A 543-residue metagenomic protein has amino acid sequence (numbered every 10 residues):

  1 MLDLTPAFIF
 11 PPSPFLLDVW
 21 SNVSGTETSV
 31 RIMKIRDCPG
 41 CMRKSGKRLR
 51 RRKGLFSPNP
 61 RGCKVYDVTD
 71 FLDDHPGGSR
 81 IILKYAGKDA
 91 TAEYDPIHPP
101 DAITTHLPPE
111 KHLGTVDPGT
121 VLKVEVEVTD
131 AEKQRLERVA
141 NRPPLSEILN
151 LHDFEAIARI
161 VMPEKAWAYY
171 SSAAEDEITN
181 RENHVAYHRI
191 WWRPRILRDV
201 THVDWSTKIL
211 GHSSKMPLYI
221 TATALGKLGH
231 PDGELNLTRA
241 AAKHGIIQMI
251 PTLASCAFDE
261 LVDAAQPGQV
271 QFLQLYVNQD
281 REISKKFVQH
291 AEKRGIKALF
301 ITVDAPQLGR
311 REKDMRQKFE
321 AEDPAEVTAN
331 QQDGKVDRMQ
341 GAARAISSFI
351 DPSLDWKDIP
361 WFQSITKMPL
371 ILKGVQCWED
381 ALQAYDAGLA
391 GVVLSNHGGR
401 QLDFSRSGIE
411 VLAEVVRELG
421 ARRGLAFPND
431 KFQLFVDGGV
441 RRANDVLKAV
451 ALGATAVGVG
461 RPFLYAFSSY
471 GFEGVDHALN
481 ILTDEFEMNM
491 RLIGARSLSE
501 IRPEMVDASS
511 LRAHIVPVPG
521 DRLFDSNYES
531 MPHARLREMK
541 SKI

Functional and structural regions predicted by a protein language model:
L2-D153, V161: B-type heme-binding environments
E125-G211, E322-G334, Q340-L354, I501 (+1 more regions): An N-cap/entry alpha-helix motif that binds or orients negatively charged groups
N183, F404-E418, F467-E487: C-terminal helical cap(s) of enzyme catalytic domains, especially alpha/beta-barrels
S213-C256: Glycine-rich active-site/cofactor-binding loop and its immediate structural neighborhood
Y219-L225, Q269-Y276, A343-A345: Short, basic, glycine/proline-bearing loop/turn elements
L225, R239, A264, R281-V436 (+2 more regions): Alpha/beta enzyme core
K243-A264, G268-I283: A gly/proline- and charged-residue-enriched helix-loop-helix capping module
F472-E500, E504-R512: Internal helix-turn-beta structural module
